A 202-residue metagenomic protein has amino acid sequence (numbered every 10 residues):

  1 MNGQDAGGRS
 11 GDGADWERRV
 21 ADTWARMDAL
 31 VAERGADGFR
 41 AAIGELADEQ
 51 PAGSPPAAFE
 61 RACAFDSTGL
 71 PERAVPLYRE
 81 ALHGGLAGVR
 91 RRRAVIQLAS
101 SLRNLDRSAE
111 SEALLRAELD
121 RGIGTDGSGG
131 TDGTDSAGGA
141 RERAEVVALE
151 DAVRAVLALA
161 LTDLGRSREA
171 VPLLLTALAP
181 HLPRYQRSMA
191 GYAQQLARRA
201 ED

Functional and structural regions predicted by a protein language model:
G44-A47, R79, R116, L175: Alpha-solenoid helical repeat scaffolds
Q50, G84-L86, R121-I123, P180-H181: Alpha-helical junction/boundary sensor with strong preference for TPR arrays
G53, R73, R90, E142-L149 (+1 more regions): Structural signature of alpha-solenoid helical repeat junctions
R116-R121, T162-R184: TPR/TPR-like (Sel1-like) alpha-helical repeat modules
